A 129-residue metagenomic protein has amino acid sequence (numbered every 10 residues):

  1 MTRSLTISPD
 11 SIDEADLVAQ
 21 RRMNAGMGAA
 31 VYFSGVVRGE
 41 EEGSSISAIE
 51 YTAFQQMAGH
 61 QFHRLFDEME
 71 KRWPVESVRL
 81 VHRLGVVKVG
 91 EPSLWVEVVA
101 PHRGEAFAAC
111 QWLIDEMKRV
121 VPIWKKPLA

Functional and structural regions predicted by a protein language model:
M1-P92, V99-A129: N-terminal, polar/charged subdomain of small-to-medium soluble alpha/beta proteins
